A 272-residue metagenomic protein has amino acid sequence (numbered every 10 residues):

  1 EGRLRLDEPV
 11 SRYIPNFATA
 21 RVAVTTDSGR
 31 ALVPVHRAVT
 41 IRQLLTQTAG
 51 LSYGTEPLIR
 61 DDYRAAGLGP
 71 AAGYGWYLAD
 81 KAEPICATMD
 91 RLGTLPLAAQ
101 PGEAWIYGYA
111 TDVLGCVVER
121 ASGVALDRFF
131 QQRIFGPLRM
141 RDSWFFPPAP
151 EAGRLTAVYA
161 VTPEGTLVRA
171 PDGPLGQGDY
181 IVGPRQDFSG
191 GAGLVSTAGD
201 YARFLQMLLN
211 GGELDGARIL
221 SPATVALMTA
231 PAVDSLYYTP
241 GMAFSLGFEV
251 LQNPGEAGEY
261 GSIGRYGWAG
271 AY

Functional and structural regions predicted by a protein language model:
V10: Acidic-enriched catalytic cores of C-N bond-cleaving enzymes acting on peptides and small amides
P15, T19-Y260: Short, surface-exposed loop or secondary-structure junction motifs that flank catalytic or metal-binding residues
E259-Y272: Low-complexity, glycine/alanine/valine/leucine- and proline-rich hydrophobic stretches
